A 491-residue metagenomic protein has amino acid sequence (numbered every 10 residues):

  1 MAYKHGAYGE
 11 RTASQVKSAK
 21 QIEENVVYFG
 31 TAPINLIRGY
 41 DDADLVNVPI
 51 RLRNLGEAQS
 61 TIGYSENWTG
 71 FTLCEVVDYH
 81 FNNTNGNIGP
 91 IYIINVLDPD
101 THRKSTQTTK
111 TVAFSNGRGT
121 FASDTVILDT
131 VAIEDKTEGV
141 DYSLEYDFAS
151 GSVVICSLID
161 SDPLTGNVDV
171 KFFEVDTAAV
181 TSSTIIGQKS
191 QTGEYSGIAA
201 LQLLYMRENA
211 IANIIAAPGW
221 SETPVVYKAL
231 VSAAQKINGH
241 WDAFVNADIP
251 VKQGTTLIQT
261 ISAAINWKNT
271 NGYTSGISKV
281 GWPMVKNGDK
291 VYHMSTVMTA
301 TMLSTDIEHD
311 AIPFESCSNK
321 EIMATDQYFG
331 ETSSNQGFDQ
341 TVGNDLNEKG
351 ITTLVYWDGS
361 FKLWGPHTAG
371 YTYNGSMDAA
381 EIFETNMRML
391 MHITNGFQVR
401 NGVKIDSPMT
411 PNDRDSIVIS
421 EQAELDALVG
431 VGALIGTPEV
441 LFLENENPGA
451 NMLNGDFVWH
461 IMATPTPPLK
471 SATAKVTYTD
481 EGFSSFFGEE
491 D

Functional and structural regions predicted by a protein language model:
A2-G56, G63-H102, G117, T130 (+2 more regions): A glycine- and small-residue-enriched flexible loop/hinge signal that marks low-structured segments
V46, L164-G166, G455-W459: Residues at beta-strand starts and edge strands
N83-F148, V175-T177: Extended beta-strand solenoid/passenger and fiber regions
R103-T108, F173-S190, I435-D491: Compositionally biased, low-complexity/repeat regions
A113-S115, S143-V154, P250-K252, M284-G288 (+1 more regions): Short, ordered beta-strand-loop transition motifs
F114-S123, A149-D160, Y356-N374, W459-I461: Generic recognition of long tandem-repeat/solenoid scaffolds
V131-I185: Surface-exposed interaction regions enriched in Ser/Thr/Asp/Glu that occur as long low-complexity tracts or repetitive
A380-N445: Acidic, low-complexity glycine/serine/threonine-rich segments
